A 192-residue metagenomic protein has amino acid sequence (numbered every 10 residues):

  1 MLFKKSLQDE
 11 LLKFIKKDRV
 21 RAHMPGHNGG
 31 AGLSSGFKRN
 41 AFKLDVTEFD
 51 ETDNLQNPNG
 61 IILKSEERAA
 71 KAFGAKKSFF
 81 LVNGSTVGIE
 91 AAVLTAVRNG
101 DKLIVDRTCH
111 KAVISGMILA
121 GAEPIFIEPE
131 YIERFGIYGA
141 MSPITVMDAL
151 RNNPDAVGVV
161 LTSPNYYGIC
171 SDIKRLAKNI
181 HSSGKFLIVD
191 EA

Functional and structural regions predicted by a protein language model:
M1-G60: N-terminal "arm"/small-domain region of PLP-dependent enzymes with the aminotransferase-like
K16, V97, I118, H181: Anion (oxyanion) recognition and catalysis
A41-V87: Conserved N-terminal alpha-helix of the aminotransferase class I/II PLP-enzyme fold
I62, N83-G88, C109-K111, N165-I169: Gly/Ser/Thr-rich loops at beta-strand to alpha-helix junctions that form or flank small-molecule/cofactor-binding
K77-G100, K111, G116: Conserved beta-loop-alpha segment that forms the PLP phosphate-binding cup at the N-terminus of a helix
F79-V82, V105-D106, F126-I127, V160-L161 (+1 more regions): General beta-strand structural signal in soluble alpha/beta enzymes
I104-R151, T162-Y166: Gly/Ser-rich phosphate-binding catalytic loop and adjacent alpha/beta segment that cradle a phosphoryl group at enzyme
F135-A192: Active-site phosphate-binding strand-loop segment of PLP-dependent enzymes
